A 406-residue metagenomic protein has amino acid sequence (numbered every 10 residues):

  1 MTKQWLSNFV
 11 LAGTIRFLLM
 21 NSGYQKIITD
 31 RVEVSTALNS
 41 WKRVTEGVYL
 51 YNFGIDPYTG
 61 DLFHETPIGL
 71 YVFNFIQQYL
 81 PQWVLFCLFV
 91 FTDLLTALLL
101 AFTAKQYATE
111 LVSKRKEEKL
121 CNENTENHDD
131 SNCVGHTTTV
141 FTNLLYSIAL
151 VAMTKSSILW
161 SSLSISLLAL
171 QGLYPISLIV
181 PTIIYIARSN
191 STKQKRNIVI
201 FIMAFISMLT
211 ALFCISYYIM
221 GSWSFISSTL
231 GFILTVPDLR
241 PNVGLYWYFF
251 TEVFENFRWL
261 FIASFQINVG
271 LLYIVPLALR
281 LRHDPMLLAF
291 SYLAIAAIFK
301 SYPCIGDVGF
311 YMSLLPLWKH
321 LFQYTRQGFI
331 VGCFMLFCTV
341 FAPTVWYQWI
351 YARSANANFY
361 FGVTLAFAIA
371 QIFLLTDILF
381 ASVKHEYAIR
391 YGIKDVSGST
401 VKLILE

Functional and structural regions predicted by a protein language model:
M1-V151, I183-I295, C304, N358-T364 (+3 more regions): Primarily membrane-embedded glycan-assembly and transfer machineries that use lipid-linked glycans
D93, E126, T138-T139, A169-Y174 (+3 more regions): Alpha-helical transmembrane segments of multi-pass membrane proteins
V140, L159, L163-I186, I298-D307: Transmembrane helices and adjacent periplasmic/lumenal helix-loop junctions of polyprenol-phosphate-dependent
A149-W160: Membrane-interface transmembrane helices that cradle and orient dolichyl/undecaprenyl
M153-T154, G172, I184-R188, K319: Hydrophobic/aromatic-lined pockets within catalytic cores
N268-G270, L281-I350: Structured C-terminal portions of repeat-based eukaryotic scaffold domains
K319-E406: Aromatic-enriched
